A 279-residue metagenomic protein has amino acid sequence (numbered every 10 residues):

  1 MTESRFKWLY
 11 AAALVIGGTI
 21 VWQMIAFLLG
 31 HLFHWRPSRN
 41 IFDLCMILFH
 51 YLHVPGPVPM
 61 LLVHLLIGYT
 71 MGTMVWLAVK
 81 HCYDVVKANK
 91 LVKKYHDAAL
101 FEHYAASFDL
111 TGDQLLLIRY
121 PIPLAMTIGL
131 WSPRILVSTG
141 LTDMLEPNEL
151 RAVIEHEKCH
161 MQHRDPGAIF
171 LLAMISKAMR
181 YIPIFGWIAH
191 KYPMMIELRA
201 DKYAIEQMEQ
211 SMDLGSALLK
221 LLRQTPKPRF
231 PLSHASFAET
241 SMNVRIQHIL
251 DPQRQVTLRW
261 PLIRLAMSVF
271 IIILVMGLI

Functional and structural regions predicted by a protein language model:
M1-K7, P228, L232-I279: Cytosolic-facing loops and C-terminal tails of multi-pass membrane proteins
M1-L115, V256-L258, V275-I279: Hydrophobic or amphipathic, alpha-helical segments that drive membrane association/targeting
K93-H96, W187-V244, D251: Short helix/loop segments within enzyme catalytic domains that coordinate or immediately flank catalytic cofactors
L116-Y120: Short gly/ser/thr-rich secondary-structure transition/capping motifs
P121-P147: Active-site scaffold of zinc-dependent metalloenzymes
I128-G129, R134-I135, L172-G186: Hydrophobic, aromatic-rich membrane-embedded alpha-helical segments
V137, N148-D165, I169, A200-D201: Active-site recognition of the HExxH zinc-binding catalytic motif
K158-M174, G186, E209-M212: Catalytic Zn2+-binding segment of zinc metalloproteases
